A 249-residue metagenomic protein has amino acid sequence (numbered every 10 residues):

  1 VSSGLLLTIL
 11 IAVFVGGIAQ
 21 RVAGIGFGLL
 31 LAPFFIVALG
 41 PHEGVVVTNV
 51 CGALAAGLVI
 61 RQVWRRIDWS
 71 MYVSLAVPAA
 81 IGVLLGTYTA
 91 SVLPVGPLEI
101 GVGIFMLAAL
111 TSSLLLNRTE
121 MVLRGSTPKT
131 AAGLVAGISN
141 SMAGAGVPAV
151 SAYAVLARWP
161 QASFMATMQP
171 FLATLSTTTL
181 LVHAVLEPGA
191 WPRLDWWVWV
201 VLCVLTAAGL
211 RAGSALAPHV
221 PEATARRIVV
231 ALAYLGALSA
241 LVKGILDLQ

Functional and structural regions predicted by a protein language model:
L6-V73, G133-G137, A145-R211: Small-residue-rich hydrophobic segments that form or flank transmembrane alpha-helices in multi-pass membrane proteins
G44, L85-A90, E99, S139-A145 (+2 more regions): Hydrophobic alpha-helical transmembrane segments in multi-pass integral membrane proteins
G52, A79-V83, M106-A109, L172 (+2 more regions): Residue-level recognition of pore/gate-forming positions within transmembrane alpha-helices of multi-pass
A56-R66, T87, G101-S126, S214-A215 (+1 more regions): Transmembrane helix exit motif
D68-A79, E99-F105, L123-G133, S163-P170 (+1 more regions): Cytoplasmic-side transmembrane-helix entry/capping segments in multi-pass membrane proteins
D68-S74, V92-M106, G189, D195 (+3 more regions): Loop-to-transmembrane alpha-helix entry segments
I81, L85, T89, L93 (+3 more regions): Hydrophobic side-chain positions within alpha-helical transmembrane segments of multi-pass secondary transporters
A212-Y234: Interfacial loop-to-transmembrane junctions
